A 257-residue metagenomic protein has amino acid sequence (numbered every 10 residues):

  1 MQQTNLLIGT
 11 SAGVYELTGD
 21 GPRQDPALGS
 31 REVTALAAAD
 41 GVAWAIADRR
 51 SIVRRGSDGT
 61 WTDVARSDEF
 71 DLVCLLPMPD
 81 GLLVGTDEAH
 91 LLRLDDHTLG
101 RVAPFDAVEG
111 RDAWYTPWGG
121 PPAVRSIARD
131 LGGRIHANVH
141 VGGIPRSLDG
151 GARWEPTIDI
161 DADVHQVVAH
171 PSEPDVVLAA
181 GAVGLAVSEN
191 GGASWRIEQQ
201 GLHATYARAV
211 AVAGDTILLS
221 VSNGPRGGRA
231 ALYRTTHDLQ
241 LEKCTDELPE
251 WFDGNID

Functional and structural regions predicted by a protein language model:
M1-D257: Extracellular glycan-interacting surfaces
